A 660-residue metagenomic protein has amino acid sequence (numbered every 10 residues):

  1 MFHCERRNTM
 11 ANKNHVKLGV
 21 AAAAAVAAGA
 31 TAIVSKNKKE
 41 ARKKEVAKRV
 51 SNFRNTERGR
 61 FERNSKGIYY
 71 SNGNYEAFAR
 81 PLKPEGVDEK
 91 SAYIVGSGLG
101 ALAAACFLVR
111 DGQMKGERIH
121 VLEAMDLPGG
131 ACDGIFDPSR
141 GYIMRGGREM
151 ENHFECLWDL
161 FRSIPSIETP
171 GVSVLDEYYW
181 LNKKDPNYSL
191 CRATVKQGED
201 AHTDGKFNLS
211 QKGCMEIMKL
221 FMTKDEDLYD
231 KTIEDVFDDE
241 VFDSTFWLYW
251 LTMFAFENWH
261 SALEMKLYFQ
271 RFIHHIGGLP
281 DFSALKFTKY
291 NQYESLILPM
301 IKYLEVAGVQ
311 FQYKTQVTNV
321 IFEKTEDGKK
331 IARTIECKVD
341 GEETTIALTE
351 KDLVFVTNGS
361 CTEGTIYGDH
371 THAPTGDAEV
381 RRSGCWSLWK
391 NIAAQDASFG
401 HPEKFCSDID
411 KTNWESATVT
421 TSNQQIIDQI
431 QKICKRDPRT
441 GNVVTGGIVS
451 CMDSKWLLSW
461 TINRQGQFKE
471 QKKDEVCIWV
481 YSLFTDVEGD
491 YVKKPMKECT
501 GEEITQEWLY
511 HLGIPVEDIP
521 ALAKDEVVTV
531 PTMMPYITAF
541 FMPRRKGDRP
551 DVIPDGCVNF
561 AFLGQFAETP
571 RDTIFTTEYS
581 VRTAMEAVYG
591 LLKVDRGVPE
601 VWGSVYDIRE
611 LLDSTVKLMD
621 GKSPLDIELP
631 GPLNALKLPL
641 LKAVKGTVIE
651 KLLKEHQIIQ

Functional and structural regions predicted by a protein language model:
M1-T9: Short, Lys/Arg-enriched N-terminal segments with co-localized hydrophobic residues within the first ~10-30 amino acids
N14-A92, R110-R118, L618-Q660: Extreme N-terminal leader/targeting segments of oxidoreductases
G96-L99: Glycine-rich Rossmann-fold phosphate-binding loop(s) that bind the pyrophosphate of adenine dinucleotide cofactors
V109-F136: Glycine-rich FAD pyrophosphate-binding loop
R140-W180: Conserved FAD-binding subdomain of flavin-dependent enzymes
S166-H274, K286-F287: Rossmann-like flavin
Q270-L353, N358-G359, T371-H372, D377-W386: Helical element adjacent to the flavin cofactor pocket in flavoenzyme catalytic cores
I273-T288, K351-L353, N358-M585, Y589-G603: C-terminal segments that line or cap access tunnels to active or ligand-binding sites in enzymes and enzyme-associated
